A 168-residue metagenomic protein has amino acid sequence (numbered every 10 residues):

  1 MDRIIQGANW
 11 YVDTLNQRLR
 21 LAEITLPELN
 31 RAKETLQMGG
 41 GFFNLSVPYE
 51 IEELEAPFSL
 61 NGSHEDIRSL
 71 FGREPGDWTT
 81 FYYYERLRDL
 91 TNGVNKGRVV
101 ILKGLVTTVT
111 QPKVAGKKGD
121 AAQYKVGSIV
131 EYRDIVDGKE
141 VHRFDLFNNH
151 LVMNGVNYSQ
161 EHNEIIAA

Functional and structural regions predicted by a protein language model:
M1-E65, K103-V114, M153-A167: Solvent-exposed edge beta-strands and adjacent loop segments that serve as assembly or binding interfaces
D2-G7, G76-Y82, S128-I129: A short, compositionally biased
P48-E52, R73-D77, K118-D120: Solvent-exposed loop and beta-edge segments used for protein-protein assembly and interaction
E55-S59, T80-Y84, I101, Q123-G127: Beta-strand secondary-structure signal
N61-S63, Y84-R88, L105, I129-E131: Beta-hairpin (beta-strand-turn-beta-strand) motif
E65-R68, L90-V94, D134-D137: Short, cysteine-centered beta-strand-loop-beta hairpins and adjacent loop/turn segments enriched in charged/polar
F71-V100: Short, acidic/charged, Gly/Pro-enriched secondary-structure junctions
L105-A168: Mixed-charge, glycine-accented linear interaction segment located at domain edges/termini
